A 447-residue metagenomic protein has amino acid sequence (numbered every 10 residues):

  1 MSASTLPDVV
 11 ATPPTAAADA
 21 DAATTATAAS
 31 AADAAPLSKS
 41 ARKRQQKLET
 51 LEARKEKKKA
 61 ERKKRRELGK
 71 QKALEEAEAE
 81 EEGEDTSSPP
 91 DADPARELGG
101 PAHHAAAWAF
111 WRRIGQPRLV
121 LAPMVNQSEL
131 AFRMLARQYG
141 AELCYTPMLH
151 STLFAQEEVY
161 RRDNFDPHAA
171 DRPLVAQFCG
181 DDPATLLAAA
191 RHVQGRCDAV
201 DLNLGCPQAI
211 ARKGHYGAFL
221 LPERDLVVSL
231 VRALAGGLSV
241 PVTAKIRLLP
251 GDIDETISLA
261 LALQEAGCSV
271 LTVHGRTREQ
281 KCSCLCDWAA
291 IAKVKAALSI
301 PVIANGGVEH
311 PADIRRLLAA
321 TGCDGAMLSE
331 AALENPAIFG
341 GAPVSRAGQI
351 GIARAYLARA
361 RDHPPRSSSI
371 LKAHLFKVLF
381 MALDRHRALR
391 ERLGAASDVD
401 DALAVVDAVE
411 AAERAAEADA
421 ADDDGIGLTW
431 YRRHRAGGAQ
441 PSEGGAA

Functional and structural regions predicted by a protein language model:
M1-V120, V125, L130-A131, Q138 (+6 more regions): Alpha/beta catalytic cores of nucleotide-metabolism and tRNA/nucleoside-modifying enzymes
P94-R113, M124-V193, R392: Glycine-rich, positively charged N-terminal anion/phosphate-binding segment
M124-N126, L149-S151, C179-D181, G205-P207 (+4 more regions): Active-site beta-loop-alpha junctions enriched in small/polar residues
Y139, L149-A155, D182-P183, L204-A218 (+1 more regions): Conserved radical SAM core fold
T146, A199-P207, E265-R276, A326-L333: Non-cysteine beta-strand/loop elements that form the S-adenosyl-L-methionine
R161-D163, H215-L221, Q280, A342-S345: Short glycine-enriched, charge-decorated loop/helix-capping segments at active-site entrances that position
D171-V242, R247-E255, Q264, R392: Active-site beta->alpha loop and helix N-cap motifs at the rims of alpha/beta catalytic domains
